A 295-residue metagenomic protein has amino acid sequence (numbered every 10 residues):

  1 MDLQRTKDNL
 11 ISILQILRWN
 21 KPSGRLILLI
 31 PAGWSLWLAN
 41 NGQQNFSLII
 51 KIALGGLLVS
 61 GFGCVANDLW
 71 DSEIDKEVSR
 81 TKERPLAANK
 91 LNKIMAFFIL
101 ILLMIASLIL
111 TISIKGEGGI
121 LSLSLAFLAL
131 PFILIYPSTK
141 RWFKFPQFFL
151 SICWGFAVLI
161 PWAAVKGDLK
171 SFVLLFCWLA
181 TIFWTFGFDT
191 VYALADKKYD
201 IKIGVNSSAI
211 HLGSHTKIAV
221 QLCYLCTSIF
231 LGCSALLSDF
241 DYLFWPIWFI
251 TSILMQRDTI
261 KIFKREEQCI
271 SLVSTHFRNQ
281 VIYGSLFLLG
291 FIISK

Functional and structural regions predicted by a protein language model:
M1-I13, C64-L91, D189-S214, K261-L272: Cytosolic, membrane-interface loops and tails of multi-pass inner-membrane proteins
L10, L14-Q15, L54, F62 (+3 more regions): Intramembrane alpha-helical segments
I11, T216, I229, C233-K295: Extended hydrophobic alpha-helices typical of membrane-associated regions
L26-S35, P85, F149-A164, H211 (+1 more regions): Small-residue-rich segments of transmembrane alpha-helices in multi-pass membrane proteins, especially helix faces
A32-G33, G56, M104, L130-I133 (+5 more regions): Residue-level recognition of pore/gate-forming positions within transmembrane alpha-helices of multi-pass
W34-L54, L108-S124, V158-L179, L231-F244 (+1 more regions): Helix-coil boundary and interhelical linker segments in multi-pass alpha-helical membrane proteins
K51-L54, S72-A126, K202-W248, Y283: Multi-pass membrane catalytic core of lipid/isoprenoid biosynthesis enzymes
G56-N67, I133-P137, A180-T185, Y192 (+1 more regions): Alpha-helical transmembrane segments of multi-pass membrane proteins
